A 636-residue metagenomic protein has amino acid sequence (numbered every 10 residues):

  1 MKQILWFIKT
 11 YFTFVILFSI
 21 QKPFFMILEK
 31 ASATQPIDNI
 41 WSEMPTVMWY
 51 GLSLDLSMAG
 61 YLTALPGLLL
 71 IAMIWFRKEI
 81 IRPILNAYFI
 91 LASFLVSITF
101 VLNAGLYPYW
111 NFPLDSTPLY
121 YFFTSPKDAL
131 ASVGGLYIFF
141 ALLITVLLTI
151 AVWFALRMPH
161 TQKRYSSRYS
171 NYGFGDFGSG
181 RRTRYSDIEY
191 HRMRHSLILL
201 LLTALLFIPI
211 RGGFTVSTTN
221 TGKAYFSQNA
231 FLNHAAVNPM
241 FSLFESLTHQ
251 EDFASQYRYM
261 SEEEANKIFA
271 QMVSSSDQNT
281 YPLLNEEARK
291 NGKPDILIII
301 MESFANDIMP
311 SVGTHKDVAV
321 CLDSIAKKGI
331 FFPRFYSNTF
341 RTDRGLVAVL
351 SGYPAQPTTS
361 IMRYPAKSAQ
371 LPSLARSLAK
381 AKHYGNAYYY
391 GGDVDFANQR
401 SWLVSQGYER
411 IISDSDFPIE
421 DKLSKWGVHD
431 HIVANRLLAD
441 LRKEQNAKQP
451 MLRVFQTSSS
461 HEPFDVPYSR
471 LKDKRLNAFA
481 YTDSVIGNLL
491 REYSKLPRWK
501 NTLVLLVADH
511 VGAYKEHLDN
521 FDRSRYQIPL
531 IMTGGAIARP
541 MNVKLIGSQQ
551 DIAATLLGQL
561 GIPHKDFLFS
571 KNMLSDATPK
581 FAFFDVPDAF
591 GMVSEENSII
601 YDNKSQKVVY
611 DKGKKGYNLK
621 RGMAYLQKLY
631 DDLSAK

Functional and structural regions predicted by a protein language model:
K2-F253: Transmembrane and membrane-interface helices of multi-pass, inner-membrane envelope-modifying transferases
Q3, I80, P118, D128 (+7 more regions): Exposed alpha-helical structural elements
L17, S116, P126, V237-F241 (+6 more regions): Alpha-helix initiation and N-capping motif
I80-I84, S255-A265, I361-A366, S570-N572: Short alpha-helical "patches" and their helix-cap loops
T117, T124, N238, F253-M260 (+4 more regions): Short coil/turn linker and secondary-structure boundary residues
I138-L143, E263-F269, L403: Long, well-ordered, tryptophan-enriched scaffold segments
N229, A236-F241, E245-N285, G292 (+2 more regions): The feature marks either
A270-K636: Solvent-exposed soluble domains appended to multi-pass membrane proteins
